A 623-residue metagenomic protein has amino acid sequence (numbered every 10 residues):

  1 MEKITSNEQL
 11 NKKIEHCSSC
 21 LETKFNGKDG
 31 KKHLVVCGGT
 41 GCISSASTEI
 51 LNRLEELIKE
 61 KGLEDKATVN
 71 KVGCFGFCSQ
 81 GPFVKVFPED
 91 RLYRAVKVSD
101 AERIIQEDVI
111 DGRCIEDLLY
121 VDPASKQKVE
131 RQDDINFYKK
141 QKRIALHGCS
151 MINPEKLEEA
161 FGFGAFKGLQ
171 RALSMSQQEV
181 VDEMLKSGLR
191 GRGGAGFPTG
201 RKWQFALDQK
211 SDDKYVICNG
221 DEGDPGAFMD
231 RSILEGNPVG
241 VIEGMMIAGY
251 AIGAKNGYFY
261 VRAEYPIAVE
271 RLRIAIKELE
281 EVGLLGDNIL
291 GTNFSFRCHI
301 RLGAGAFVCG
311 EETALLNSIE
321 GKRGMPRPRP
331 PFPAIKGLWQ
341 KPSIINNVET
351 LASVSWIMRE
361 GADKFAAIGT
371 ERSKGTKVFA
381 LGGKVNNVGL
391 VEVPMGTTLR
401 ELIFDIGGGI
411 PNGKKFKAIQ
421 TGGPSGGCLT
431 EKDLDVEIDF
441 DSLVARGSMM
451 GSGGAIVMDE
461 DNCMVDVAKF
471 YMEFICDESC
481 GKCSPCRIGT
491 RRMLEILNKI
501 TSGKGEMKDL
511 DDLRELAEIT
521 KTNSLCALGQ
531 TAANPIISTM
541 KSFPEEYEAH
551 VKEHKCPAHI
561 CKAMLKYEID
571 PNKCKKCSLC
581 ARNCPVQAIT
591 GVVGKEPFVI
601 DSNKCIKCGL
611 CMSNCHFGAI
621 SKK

Functional and structural regions predicted by a protein language model:
K3-K32, S47-K71, P88-D117, K167-K186 (+8 more regions): Ferredoxin-type iron-sulfur electron-transfer modules in oxidoreductases and energy-metabolism complexes
G39-I43, A165, L185-A206, G305-N317 (+3 more regions): Conserved phosphate/anionic-ligand binding catalytic regions in large, soluble enzymes, centered on
Q80-V84, P485-R491, L579-V599, L610-K623: Iron-sulfur cluster-binding cysteine motifs and their immediate structural context in ferredoxin-like electron-transfer
L119-K186, Q340, N346-G361, F365: Flexible inter-domain linker/hinge segments
K140-Q141, V269-M395, G407: Hydrophobic alpha-helical positions that pack around
L169-K210, A366-A367, R372, A380 (+3 more regions): Accessory "access/gating" subregions that flank catalytic or transport cores
G244-M246, G396-P411: Short amphipathic, charge-patterned alpha-helical segments
G375-N387, V393-M395, L399, P557-K595 (+2 more regions): C-terminal accessory/binding modules appended to enzymatic or scaffolding proteins
